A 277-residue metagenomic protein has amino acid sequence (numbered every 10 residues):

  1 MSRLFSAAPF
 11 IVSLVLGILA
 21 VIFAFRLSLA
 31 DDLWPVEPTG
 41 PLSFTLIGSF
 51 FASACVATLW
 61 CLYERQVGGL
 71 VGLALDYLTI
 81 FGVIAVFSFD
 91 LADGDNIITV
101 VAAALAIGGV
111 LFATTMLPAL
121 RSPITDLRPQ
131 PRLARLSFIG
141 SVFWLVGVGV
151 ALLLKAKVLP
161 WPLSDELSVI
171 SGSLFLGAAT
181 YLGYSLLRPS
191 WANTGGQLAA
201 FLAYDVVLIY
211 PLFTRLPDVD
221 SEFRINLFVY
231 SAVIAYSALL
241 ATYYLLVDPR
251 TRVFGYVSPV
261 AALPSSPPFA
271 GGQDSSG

Functional and structural regions predicted by a protein language model:
M1-V71, V158-L167, V229: An N-terminus-focused feature that recognizes amino-terminal "leader" regions
F5-F10, R65-Y77, A134-F138, W191-A200: Membrane-interfacial loop-to-transmembrane alpha-helix junctions, especially the N-terminal start
A8-I22, T79-F87, A103-P118, Q130-L153 (+3 more regions): Alpha-helical transmembrane segments of multi-pass integral membrane proteins
S28-E37, G94, I124, L154-P162 (+1 more regions): Membrane-interface helix termini and inter-helical loops of multi-pass transporters
L42-L59, T79, L167-L186, A203: Core segments of alpha-helical transmembrane spans in multipass integral membrane proteins
S53-P123, V207, P211-T214, S221-R250: Hydrophobic, ordered structural segments
L159-P162, L187-G195, F213-V229: Extracellular/periplasmic helix-loop-helix junctions in multi-pass membrane proteins
T251-S275: Short, highly charged, low-complexity non-transmembrane loops/tails of multi-pass membrane proteins
